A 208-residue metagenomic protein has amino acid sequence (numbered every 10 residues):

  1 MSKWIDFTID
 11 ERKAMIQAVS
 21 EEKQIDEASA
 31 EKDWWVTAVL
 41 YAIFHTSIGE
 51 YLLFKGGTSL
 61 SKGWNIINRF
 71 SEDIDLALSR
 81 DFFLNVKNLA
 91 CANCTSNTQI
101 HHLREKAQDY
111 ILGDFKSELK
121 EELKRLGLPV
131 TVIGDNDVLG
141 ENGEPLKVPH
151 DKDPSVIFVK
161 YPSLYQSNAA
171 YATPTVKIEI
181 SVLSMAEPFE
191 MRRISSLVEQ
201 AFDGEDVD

Functional and structural regions predicted by a protein language model:
M1-D208: Compositionally biased terminal segments of proteins
